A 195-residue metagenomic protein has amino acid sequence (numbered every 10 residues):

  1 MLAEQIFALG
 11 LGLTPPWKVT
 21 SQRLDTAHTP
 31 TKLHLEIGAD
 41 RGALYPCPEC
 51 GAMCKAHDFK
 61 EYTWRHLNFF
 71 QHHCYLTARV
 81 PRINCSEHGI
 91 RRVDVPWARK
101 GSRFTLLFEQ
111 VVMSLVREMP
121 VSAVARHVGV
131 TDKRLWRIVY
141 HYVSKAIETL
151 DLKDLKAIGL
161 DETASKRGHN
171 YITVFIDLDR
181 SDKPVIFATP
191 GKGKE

Functional and structural regions predicted by a protein language model:
M1-I90: Short, conserved DNA-binding cores of transcription-related domains
L24, G89-F108: Short, Lys/Arg-enriched anionic-surface-contact patches
T26-H28, L115, M119, V128 (+1 more regions): Secondary-structure boundary/capping micro-motif
L33-L35, C47-C50, C85, V112 (+4 more regions): Mobile genetic element proteins and their domesticated derivatives, centered on retroelements and DNA transposons
L35, F104-M119: Short, amphipathic alpha-helical "recognition" segments used to contact nucleic acids or chromatin
L44-P46, D94, A125, W136 (+2 more regions): Short helix/loop capping segments that flank catalytic or ligand/cofactor-binding pockets
S122-I138: Short, basic interhelical loop/turn and adjoining N-cap of the next helix at nucleic-acid- or acidic-partner-contacting
R134-E195: RNase H-like nuclease fold core
